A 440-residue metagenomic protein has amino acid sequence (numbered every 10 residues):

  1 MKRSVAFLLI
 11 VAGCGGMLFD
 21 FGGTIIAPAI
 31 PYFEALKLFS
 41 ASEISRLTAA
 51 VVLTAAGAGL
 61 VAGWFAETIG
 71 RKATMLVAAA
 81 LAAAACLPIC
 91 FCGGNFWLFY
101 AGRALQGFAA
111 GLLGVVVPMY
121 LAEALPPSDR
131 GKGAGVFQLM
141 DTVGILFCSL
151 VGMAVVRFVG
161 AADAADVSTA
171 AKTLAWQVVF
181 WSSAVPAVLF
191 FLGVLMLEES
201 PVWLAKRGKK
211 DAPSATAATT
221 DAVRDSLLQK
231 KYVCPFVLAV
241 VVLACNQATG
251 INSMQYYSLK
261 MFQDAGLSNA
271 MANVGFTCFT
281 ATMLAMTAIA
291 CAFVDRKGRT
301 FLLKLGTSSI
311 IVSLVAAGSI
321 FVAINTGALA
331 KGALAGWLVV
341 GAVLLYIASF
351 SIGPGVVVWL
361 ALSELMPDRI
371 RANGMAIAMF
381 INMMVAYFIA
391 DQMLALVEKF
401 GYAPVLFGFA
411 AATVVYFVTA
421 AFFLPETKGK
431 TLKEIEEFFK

Functional and structural regions predicted by a protein language model:
M1-K440: Transmembrane-helix signature of 12-pass secondary carriers
